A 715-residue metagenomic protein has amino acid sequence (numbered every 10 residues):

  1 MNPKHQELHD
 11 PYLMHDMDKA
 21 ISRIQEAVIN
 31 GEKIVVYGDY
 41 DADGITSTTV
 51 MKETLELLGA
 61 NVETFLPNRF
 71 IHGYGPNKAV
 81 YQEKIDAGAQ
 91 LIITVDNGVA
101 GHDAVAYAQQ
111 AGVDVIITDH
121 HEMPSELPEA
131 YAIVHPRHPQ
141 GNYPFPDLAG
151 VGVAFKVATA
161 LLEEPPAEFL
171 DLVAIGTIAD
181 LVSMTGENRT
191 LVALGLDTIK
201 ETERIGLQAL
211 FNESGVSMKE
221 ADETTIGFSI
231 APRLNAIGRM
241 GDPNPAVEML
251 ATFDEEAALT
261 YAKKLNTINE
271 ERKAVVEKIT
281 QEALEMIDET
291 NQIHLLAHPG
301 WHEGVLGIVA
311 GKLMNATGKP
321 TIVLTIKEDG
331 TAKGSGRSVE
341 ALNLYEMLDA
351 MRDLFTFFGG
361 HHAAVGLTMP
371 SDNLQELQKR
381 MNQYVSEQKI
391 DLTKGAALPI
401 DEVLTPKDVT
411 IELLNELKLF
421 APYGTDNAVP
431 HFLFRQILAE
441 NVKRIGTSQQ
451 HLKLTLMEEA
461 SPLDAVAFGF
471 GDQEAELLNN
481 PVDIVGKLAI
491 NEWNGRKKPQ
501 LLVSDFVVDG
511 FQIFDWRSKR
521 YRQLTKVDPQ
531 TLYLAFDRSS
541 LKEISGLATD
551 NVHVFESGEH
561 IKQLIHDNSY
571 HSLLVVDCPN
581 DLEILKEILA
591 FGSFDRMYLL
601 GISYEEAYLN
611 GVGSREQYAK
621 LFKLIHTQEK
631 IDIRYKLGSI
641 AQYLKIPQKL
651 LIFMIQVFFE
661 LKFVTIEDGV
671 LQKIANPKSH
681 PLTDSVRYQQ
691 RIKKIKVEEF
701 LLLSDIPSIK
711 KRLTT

Functional and structural regions predicted by a protein language model:
M1-L91, A111, L162-E376, A397-P399 (+1 more regions): Hydrophobic helix-and-loop "lid/oligomerization" segment in the mid-to-C-terminal part of catalytic domains
D39-Y40, P67-R69, N97-G98, H120-M123 (+5 more regions): Short, ordered loop/turn segments at secondary-structure junctions
M51, R189-N212, V216-P232, A236-E256 (+8 more regions): Acidic, two-metal ion nucleic-acid-processing modules in DNA metabolism proteins
E63-T64, V115-T118, T321-L324, L574 (+1 more regions): Short hydrophobic alpha-helical runs that function as membrane-insertion/retention elements
Q82-V151, F155-A160, E168, T185: Active-site cavity-forming subdomains of large catalytic enzyme subunits
V95-A100, V305, G359, H560-S593: SF2 helicase motor core recognition
D103-Y107, H294, V309-K312, E543-L547 (+1 more regions): A short acidic, amphipathic alpha-helical/loop segment
E129-A179, E587-A590, D595-L600, G611-L621: Short alpha-helices
